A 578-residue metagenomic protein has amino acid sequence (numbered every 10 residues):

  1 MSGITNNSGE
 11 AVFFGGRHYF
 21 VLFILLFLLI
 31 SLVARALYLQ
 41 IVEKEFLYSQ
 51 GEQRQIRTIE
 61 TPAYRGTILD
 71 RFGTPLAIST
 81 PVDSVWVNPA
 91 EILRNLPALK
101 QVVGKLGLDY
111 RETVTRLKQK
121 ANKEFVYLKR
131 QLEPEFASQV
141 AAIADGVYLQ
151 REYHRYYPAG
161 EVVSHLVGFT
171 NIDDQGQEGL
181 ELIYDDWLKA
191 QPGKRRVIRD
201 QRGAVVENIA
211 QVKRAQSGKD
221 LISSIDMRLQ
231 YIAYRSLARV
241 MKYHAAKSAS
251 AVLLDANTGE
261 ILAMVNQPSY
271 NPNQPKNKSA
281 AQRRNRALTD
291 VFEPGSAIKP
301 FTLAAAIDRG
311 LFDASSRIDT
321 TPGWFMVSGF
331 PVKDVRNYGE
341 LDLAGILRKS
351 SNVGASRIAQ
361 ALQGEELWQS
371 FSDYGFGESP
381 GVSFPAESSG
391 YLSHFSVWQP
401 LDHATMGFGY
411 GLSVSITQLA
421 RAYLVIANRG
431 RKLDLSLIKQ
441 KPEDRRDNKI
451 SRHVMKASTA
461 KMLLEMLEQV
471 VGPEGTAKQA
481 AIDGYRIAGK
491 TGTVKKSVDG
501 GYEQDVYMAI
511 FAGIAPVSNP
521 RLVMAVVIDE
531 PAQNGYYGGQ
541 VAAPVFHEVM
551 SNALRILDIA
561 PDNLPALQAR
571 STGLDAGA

Functional and structural regions predicted by a protein language model:
M1-P275, Q363-G377, A386, S497-Y502 (+2 more regions): Periplasmic/cell-envelope proteins involved in peptidoglycan metabolism and beta-lactam response
S2-T5, A77, R199-A210, A251-S296 (+4 more regions): Beta-lactam-recognizing serine transpeptidase/beta-lactamase-like catalytic domain environment
